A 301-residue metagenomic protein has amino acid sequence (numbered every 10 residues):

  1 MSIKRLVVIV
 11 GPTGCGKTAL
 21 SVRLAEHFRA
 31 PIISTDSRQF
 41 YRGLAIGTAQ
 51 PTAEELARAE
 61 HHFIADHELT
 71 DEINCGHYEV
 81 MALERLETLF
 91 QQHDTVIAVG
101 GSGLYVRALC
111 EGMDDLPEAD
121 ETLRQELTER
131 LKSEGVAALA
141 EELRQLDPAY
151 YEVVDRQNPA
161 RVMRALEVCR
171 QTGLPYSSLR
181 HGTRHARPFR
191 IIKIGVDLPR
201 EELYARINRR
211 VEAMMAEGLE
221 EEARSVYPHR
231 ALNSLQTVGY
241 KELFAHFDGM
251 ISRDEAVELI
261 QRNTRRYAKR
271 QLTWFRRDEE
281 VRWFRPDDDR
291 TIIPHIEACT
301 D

Functional and structural regions predicted by a protein language model:
M1-D301: Phosphate/pyrophosphate-binding catalytic cores of soluble transferases and nucleic-acid-acting enzymes
